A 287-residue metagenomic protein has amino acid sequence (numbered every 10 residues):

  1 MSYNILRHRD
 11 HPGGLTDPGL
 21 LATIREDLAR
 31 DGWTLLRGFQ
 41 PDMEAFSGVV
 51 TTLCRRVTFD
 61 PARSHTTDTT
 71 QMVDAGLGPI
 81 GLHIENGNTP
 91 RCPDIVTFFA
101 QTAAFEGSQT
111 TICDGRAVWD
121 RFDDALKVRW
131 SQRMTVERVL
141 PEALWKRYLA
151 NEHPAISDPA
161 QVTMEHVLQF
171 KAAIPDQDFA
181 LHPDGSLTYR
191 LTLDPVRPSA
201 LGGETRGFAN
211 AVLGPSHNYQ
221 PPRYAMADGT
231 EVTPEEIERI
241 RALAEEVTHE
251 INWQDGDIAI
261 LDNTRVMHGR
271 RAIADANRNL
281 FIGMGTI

Functional and structural regions predicted by a protein language model:
M1-G13, T66, G76-L82, R91-I287: Active-site environment of non-heme Fe oxygenases that use a 2-His-1-carboxylate facial triad
M1-N88: N-terminal non-catalytic cap/leader segment that marks the start of a structured domain
